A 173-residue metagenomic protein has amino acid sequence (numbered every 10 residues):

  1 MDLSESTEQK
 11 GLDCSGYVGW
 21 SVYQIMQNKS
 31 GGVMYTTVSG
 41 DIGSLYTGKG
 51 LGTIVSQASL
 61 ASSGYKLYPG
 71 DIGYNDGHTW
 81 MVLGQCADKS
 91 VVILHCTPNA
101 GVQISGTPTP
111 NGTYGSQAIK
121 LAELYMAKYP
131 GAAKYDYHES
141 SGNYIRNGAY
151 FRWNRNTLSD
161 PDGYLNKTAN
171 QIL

Functional and structural regions predicted by a protein language model:
M1-Q27, R152-L173: N-terminal capping segments
D2, D13, D41, D71 (+4 more regions): Acidic-enriched, low-complexity/disordered segments with a strong bias for Aspartate over Glutamate
T7, L12, T36-S39, S44-G48 (+4 more regions): Compositionally biased, low-complexity repeat tracts
N28-P110: ...with weaker cross-activation on analogous glycine-rich loops/strands in unrelated enzymes
P108-L173: Low-complexity, Gly/Ser/Thr/Pro-rich intrinsically disordered linker/tail segments
